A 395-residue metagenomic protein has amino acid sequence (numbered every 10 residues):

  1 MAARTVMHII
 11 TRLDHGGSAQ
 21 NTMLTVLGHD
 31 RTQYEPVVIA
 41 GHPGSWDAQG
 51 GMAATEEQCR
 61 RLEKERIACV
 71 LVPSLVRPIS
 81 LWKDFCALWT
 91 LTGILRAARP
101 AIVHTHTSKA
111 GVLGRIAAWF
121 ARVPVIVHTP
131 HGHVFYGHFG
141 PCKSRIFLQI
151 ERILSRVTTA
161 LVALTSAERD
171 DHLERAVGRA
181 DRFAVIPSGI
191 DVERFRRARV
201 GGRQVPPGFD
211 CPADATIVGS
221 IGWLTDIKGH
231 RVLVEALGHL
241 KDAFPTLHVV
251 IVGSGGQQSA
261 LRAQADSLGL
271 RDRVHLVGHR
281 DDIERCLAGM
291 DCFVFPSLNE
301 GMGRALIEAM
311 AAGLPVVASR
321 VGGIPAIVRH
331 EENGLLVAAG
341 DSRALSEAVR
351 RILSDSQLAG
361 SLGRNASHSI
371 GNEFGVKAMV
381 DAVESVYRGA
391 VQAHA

Functional and structural regions predicted by a protein language model:
H8-K83: N-terminal strand-loop element at the rim of the active site of nucleotide-sugar-dependent glycosyltransferases
A19-L27, T216, S220-D242, G256-R262 (+3 more regions): A conserved mid-protein helix/loop that constitutes part of the nucleotide-sugar donor-binding site
Q33-E35, P212-T216, H230-H275, I352-A359 (+1 more regions): A conserved nucleotide-sugar
A118, A344, R351, L358-E373 (+1 more regions): A short, well-ordered alpha-helix in the C-terminal region of glycosyltransferases
V157-V185, I190-F195: A short, active-site helix/loop in glycosyltransferases that binds the activated sugar's phosphate group
H279, L298: Aromatic "clamp/platform" in nucleotide-sugar-dependent glycosyltransferases that forms part of the donor/acceptor
P315-A318, V328: Short hydrophobic beta-strand element within catalytic cores of glycosyltransferases and related nucleotide-activated
H330-E331, L335-S342, R351-S356: Conserved acidic donor-binding segment of nucleotide-sugar-dependent glycosyltransferases
